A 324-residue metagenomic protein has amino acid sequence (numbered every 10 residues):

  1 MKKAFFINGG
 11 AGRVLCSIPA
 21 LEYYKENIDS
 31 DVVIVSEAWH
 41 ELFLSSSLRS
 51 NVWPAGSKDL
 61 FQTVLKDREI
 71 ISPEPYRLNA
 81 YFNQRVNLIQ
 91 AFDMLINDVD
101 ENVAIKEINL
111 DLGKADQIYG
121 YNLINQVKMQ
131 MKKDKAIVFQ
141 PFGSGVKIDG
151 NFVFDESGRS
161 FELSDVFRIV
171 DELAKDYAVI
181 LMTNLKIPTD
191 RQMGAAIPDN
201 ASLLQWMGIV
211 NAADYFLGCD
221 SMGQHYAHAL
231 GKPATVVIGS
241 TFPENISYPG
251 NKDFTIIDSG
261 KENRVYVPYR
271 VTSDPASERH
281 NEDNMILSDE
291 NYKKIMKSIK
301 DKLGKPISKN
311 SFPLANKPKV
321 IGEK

Functional and structural regions predicted by a protein language model:
M1-S47: N-terminal pre-catalytic "stem/leader" segment of glycosyltransferase-like enzymes
F5, V33-I34, F139, L181 (+1 more regions): Structural beta-sheet core signal
A11, L15, G150-E244: Donor-binding and catalytic core of enzymes assembling or modifying cell-surface/extracellular glycoconjugates
I28, A38-N122, Q126-F152, T241-E244: Conserved nucleotide-diphosphate donor binding/catalytic pocket of glycan-assembly enzymes
S46-K58, V64-I71, T189-A201, G250-S259: Active-site regions of enzymes building and remodeling cell-envelope glycoconjugates
G56-L65, R77-A80, D111, I187-P188 (+2 more regions): A short acidic, often aromatic-flanked loop/helix-cap motif at beta-alpha or helix-coil junctions that lines enzyme
L78-Q126, G250-K324: Leloir-type glycosyltransferase catalytic cores
